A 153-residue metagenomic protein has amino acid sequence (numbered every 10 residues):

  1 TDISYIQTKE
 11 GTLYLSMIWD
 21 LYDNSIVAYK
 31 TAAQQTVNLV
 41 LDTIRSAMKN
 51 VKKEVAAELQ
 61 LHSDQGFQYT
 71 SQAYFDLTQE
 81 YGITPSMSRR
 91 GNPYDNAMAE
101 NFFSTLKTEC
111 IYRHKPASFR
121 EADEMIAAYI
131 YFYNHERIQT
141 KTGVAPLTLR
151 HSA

Functional and structural regions predicted by a protein language model:
T1-A153: Charged DNA-binding/catalytic regions of mobile-element recombinases
